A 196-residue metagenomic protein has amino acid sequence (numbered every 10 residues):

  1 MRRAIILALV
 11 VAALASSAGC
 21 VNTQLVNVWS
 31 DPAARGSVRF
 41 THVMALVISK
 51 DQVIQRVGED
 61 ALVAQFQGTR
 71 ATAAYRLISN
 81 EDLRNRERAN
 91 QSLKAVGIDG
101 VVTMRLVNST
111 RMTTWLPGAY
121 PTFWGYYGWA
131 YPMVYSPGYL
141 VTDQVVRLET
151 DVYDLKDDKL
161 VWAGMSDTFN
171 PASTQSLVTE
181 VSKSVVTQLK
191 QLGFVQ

Functional and structural regions predicted by a protein language model:
M1-A8: Bacterial N-terminal signal peptides that target proteins for export
R2, V26-D31, Q55-A71, F194-Q196: Short low-complexity stretches enriched in small and charged residues
A8, R105-N108, T168: Residues that line or immediately flank small-molecule/substrate-binding pockets and catalytic motifs
A15-G19: C-terminal motif of bacterial Sec signal peptides marking the signal peptidase cleavage site
C20-T41, K50, S136-Q196: C-terminal/domain-edge helix-coil "capping" segments
T41-R111: N-terminal segment of the mature soluble domain
N85-V152: Surface-exposed short loop/turn segments
